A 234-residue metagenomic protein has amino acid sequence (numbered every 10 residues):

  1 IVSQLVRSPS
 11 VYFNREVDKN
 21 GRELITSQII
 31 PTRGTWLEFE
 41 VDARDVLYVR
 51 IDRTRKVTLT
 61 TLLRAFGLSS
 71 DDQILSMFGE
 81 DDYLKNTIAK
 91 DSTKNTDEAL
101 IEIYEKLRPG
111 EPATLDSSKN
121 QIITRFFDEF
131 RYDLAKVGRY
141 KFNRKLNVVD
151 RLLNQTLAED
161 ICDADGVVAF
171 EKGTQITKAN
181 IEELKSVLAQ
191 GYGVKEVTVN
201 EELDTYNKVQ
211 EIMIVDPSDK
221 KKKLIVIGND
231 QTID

Functional and structural regions predicted by a protein language model:
I1-D234: N-terminal non-catalytic structural scaffold regions of very large proteins
